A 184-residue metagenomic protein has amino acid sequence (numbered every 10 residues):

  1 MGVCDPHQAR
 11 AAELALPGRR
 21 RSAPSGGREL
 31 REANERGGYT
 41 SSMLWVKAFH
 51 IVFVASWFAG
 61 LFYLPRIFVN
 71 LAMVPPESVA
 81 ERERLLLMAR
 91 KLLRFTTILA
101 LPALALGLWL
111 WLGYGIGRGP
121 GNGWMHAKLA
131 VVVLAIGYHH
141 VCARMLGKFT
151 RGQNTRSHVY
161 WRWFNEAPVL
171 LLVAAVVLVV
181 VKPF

Functional and structural regions predicted by a protein language model:
H7-Q8, Y39: Low-complexity, intrinsically disordered or signal/transmembrane-proximal segments
L14-L16, L30: Leucine-biased recognition of intrinsically disordered, low-complexity hydrophobic segments
S22-S25: Serine residues within intrinsically disordered or low-complexity segments
G37-F184: Polytopic transmembrane helical bundles with strong interfacial aromatic enrichment
